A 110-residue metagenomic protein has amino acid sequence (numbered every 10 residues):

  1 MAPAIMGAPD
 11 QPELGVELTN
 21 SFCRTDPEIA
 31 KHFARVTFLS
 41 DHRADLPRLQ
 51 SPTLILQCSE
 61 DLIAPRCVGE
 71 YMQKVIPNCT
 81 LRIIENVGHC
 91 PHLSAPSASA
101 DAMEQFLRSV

Functional and structural regions predicted by a protein language model:
M1-R48: Conserved alpha/beta-hydrolase catalytic His-Asp/Glu region
E17, H32-V36, Y71, A98-Q105: Alpha-helical elements of Rossmann-like donor-binding domains used by nucleotide-donor carbohydrate transfer enzymes
P47-Q50, V75-I76: Short, conserved loop/helix-junction motifs that constitute active-site signature segments in enzyme catalytic cores
L49, I55-Q57, D61: Short beta-strand/loop motif that positions the catalytic acidic residue of the alpha/beta-hydrolase fold
L62-V68: Conserved alpha/beta-hydrolase "acid-adjacent" motif
E70-C79: Active-site-adjacent alpha-helix of alpha/beta-hydrolase-fold enzymes
N78-V110: Catalytic active-site module of serine/aspartate enzymes centered on a nucleophile-bearing elbow/loop
